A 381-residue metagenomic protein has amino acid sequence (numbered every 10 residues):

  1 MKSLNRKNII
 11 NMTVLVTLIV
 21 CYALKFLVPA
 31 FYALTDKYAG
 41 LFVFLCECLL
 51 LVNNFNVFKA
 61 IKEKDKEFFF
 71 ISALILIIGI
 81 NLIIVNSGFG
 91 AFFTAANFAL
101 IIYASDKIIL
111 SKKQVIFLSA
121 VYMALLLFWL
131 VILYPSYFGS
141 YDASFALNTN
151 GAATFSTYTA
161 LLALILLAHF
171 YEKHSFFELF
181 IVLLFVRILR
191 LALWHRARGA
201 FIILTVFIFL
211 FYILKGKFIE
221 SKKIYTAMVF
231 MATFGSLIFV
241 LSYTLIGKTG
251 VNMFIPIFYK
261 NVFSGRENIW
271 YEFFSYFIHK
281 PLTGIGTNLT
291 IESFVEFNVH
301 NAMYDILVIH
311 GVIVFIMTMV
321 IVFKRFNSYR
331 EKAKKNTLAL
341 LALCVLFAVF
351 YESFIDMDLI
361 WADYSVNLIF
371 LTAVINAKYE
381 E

Functional and structural regions predicted by a protein language model:
M1-G79, L110-K113, H169-L179, E331-K335 (+1 more regions): Transmembrane signal-anchor hairpin modules in multi-pass inner-membrane enzymes, especially those that act on
N8, V57, E63-F68, S221-K222 (+2 more regions): Hydrophobic transmembrane alpha-helices and their immediate junctions
A30-Y38, I84-F93, T149-A153, V182-G216 (+2 more regions): Helix-loop-helix junctions and helix-breaking kinks within/between transmembrane helices of multi-pass membrane
C48-A60, A73-W129, L162-H169, Y212 (+3 more regions): Transmembrane alpha-helical segments and their membrane-water interfaces
L110-G139, N150-K215: Alpha-helical transmembrane segments of multi-pass inner-membrane proteins
Y134, Y212-I257, F274-Y276: A membrane-periplasm/extracellular boundary helix in multi-pass inner-membrane enzymes that assemble envelope glycans
I255-H310: Long extracytoplasmic/lumenal interhelical loops at the membrane interface of multi-pass membrane proteins
A339-E352, D358-E381: Transmembrane alpha-helices of multi-pass inner-membrane enzymes
